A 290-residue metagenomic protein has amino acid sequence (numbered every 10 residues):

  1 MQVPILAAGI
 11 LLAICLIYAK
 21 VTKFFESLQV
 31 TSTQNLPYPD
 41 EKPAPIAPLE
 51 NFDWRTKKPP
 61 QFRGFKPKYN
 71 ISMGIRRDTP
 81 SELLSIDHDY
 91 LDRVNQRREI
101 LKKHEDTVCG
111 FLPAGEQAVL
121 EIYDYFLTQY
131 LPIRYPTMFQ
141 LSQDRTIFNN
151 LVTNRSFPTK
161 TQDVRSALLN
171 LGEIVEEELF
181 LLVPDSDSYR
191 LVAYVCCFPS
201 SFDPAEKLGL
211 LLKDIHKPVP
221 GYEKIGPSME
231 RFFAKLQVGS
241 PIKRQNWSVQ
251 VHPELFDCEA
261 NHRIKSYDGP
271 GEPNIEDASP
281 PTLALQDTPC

Functional and structural regions predicted by a protein language model:
Q2-G9, I14-C290: Extended, well-ordered protein cores
